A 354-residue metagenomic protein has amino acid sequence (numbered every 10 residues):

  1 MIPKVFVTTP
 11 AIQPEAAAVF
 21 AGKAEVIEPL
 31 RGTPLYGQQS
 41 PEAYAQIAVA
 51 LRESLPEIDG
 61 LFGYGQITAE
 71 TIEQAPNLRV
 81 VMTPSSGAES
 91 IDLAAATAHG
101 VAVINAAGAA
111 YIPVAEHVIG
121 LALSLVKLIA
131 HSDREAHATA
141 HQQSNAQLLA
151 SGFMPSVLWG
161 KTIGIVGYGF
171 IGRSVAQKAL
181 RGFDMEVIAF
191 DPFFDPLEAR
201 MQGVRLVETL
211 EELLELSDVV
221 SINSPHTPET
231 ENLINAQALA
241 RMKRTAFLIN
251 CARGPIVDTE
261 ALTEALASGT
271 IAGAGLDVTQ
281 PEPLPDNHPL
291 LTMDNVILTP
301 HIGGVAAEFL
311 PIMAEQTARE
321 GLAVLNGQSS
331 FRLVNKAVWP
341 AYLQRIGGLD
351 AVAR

Functional and structural regions predicted by a protein language model:
M1-I58, L325, P340-R354: N-terminal glycine-/charge-rich "phosphate-binding" loop or analogous flexible N-terminal tail
P29-G32, P84-S85, V101-I112, L210 (+1 more regions): Short beta->alpha connector loops at strand-helix junctions that form conserved, small/polar/Pro-enriched
I72, M185, P192-P289: Rossmann-like adenosine-cofactor binding region
H99, A107-T162, Q177, G182: Phosphate-binding beta-alpha-beta segment of Rossmann-like dinucleotide-binding domains, i.e., the NAD(P)
Y168-G169: Glycine-rich Rossmann-fold phosphate-binding loop(s) that bind the pyrophosphate of adenine dinucleotide cofactors
G172-R173: N-terminal Rossmann-fold NAD(P) dinucleotide-binding loop
E208, T245-R354: Rossmann-like dinucleotide-binding domain for NAD(H)/NADP(H)
